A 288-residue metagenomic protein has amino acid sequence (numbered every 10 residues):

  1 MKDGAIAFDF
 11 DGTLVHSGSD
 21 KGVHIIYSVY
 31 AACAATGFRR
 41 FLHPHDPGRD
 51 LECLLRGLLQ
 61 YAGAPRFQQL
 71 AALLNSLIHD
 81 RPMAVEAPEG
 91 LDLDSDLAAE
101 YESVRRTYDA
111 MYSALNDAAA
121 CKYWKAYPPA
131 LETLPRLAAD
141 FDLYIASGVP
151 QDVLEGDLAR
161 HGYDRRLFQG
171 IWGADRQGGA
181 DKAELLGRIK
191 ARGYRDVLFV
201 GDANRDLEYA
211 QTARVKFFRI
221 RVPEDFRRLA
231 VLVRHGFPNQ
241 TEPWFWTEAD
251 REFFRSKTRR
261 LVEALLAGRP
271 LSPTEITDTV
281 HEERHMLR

Functional and structural regions predicted by a protein language model:
M1-E52: Active-site neighborhood of HAD-like aspartate-dependent phosphohydrolases
M1-K2, Q151, E155-R288: Asp-based, Mg2+/Mn2+-dependent phosphohydrolase catalytic module
V23-Y27, A31, A35, R39 (+4 more regions): An amphipathic alpha-helix signature
T36, R40-F41, H79-P82, G162-L167: Short helix-capping segments at alpha-helix termini
G57-Y61: A short helix-loop-helix "switch/interaction" segment in the helical subdomain of ASCE P-loop NTPases
L74-P129: Metal-dependent phosphoesterase signature
S113-I145, E155, A180-E184: Short, acidic loop-to-helix structural element flanking the phosphoryl-transfer center in phosphate-processing enzymes
S147-V149: Conserved phosphate-coupling serine/threonine residues in phosphotransfer and NTP-handling enzymes
